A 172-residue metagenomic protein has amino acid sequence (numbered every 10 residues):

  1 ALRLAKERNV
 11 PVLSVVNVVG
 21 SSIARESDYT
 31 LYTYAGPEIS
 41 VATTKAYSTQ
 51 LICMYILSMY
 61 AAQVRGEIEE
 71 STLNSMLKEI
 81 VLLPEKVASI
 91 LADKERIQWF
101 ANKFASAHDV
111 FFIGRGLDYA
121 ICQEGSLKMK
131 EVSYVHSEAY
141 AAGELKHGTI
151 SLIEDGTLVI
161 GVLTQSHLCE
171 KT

Functional and structural regions predicted by a protein language model:
A1-T172: A SIS-like phosphosugar-recognition module
